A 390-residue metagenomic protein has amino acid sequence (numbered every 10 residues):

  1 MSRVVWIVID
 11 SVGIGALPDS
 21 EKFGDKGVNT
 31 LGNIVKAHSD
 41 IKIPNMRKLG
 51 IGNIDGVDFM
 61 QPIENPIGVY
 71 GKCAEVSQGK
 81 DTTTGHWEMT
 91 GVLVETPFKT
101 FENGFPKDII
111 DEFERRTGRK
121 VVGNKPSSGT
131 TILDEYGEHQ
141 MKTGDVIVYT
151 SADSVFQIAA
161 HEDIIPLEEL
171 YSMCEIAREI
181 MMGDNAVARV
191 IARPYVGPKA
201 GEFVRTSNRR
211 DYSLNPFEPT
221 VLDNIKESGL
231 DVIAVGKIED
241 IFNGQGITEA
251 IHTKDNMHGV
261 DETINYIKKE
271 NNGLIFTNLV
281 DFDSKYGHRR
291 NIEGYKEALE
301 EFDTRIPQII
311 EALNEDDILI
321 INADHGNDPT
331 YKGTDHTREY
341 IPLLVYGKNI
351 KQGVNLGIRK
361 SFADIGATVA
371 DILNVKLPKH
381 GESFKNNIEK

Functional and structural regions predicted by a protein language model:
M1-K390: Feature captures the catalytic ectodomains and active-site-proximal regions of enzymes that hydrolyze or transfer
